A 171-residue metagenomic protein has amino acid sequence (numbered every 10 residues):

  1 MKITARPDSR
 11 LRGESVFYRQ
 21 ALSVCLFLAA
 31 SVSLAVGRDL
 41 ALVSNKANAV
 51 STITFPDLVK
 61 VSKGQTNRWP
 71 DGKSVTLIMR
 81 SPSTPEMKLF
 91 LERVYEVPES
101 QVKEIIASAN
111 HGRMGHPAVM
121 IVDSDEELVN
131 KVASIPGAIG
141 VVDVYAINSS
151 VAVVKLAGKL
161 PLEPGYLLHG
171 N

Functional and structural regions predicted by a protein language model:
M1-Y18: N-terminal secretory signal peptides that target proteins for export/translocation
A5-P7, A30, D57: Exposed boundary/loop context
R6-D8, A21, L162-G165: Generic low-complexity segments that are intrinsically disordered, proline-rich and/or Lys/Arg-biased
L11, A29-A30, S134: Residue-level detector of alpha-helix boundary/anchor positions
S15, S31-V32: Hydrophobic alpha-helical membrane context
Q20-S31: Bacterial N-terminal signal peptides
A35-N171: Exported/periplasmic ABC-transporter solute-binding proteins
